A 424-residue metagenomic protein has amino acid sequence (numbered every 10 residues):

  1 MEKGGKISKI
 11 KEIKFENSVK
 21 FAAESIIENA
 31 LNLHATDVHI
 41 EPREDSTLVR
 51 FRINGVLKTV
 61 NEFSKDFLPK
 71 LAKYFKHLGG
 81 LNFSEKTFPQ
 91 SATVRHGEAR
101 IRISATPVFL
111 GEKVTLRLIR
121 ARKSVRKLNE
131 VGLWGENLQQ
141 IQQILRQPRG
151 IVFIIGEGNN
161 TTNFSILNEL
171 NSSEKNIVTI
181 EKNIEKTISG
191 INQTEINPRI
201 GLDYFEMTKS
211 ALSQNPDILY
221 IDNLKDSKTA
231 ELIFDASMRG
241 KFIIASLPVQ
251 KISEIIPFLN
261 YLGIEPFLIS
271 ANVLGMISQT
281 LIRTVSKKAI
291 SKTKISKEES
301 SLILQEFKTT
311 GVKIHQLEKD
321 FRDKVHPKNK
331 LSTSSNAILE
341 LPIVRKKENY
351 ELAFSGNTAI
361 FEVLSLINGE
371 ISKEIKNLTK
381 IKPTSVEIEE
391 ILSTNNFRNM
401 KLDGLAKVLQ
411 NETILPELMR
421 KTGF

Functional and structural regions predicted by a protein language model:
I7-F424: Short, flexible helix-loop junctions that flank or precede catalytic/ligand sites
